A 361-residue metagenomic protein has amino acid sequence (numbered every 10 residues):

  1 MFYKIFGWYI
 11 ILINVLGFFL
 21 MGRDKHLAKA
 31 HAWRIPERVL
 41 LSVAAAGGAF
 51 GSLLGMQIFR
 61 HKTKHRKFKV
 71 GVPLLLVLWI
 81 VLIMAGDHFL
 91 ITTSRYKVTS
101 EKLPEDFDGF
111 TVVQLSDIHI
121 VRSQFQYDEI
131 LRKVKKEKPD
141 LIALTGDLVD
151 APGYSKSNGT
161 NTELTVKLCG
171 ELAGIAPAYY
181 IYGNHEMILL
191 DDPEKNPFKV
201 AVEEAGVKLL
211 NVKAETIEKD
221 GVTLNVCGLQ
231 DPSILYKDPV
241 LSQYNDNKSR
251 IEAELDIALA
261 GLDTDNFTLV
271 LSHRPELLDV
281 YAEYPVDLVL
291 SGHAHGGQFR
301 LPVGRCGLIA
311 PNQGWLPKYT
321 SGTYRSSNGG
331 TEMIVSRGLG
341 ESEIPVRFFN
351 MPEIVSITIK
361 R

Functional and structural regions predicted by a protein language model:
W8-F19, V43, L74-L78: Lipid-exposed faces of alpha-helical membrane segments in multi-pass integral membrane proteins
V39-Q57: Hydrophobic, aromatic-rich membrane-embedded alpha-helical segments
L78-T111: Acidic, histidine-bearing metal-coordination/catalytic regions of metal-dependent phosphoesterases
F89, D106-L210: Membrane-embedded segments
T99-V113, V207-K208, A214-G228, D263-T264 (+2 more regions): Beta-strand-turn-beta hairpins that frame and shape the catalytic cleft of phosphate-ester-processing enzymes
L115-H119, G146-L148, N184-E186, K213-A214 (+4 more regions): Active-site metal-binding loops of divalent metal-dependent hydrolases
N196, V200, E204-V207, K219-T268 (+2 more regions): Binuclear metal-dependent hydrolase catalytic cores centered on His/Asp/Glu-rich metal-binding motifs
V200, L269, R274-S356: Conserved beta-sheet core of the metallophosphoesterase superfamily
